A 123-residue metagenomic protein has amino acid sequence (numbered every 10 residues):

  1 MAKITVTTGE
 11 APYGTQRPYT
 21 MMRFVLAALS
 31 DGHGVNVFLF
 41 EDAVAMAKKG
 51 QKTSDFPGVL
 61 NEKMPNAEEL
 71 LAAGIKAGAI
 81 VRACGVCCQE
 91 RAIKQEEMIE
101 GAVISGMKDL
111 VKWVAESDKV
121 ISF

Functional and structural regions predicted by a protein language model:
M1-T5: Extreme N-terminal starter segment of soluble prokaryotic enzymes
V6-Y19, A47: Short, glycine-rich nucleotide/cofactor-binding loops
P18-D31, V35-V37: Histidine-anchored nucleotide/phosphate-binding helix
V35-E41, V81-G85: Short internal beta-strands
A43-P57: N-terminal beta-loop-helix "entrance" segment that forms/cooperates in small-molecule cofactor or anionic ligand
S54-A83: A glycine-rich helix N-cap at a beta->alpha junction
G78, A102, S117-D118: Short, well-ordered alpha-helix to beta-strand connector turns
R91-V103, M107-K112, I121: C-terminal structural segments of small proteins and small subunits
